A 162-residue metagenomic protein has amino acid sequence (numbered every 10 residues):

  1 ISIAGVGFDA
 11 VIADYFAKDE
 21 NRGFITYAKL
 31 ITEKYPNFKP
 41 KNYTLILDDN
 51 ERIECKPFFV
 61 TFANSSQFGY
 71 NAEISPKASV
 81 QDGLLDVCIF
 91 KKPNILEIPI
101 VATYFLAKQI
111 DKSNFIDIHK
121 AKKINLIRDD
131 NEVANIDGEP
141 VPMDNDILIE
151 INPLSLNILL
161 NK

Functional and structural regions predicted by a protein language model:
I1-K162: Long C-terminal subdomains/extensions of small-metabolite kinases
